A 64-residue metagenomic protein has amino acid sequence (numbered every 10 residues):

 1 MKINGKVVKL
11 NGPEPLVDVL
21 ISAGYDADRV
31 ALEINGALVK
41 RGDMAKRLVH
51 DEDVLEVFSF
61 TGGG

Functional and structural regions predicted by a protein language model:
M1-G62: Ubiquitin-like/PB1-type beta-grasp interaction modules and other compact soluble beta-rich domains
